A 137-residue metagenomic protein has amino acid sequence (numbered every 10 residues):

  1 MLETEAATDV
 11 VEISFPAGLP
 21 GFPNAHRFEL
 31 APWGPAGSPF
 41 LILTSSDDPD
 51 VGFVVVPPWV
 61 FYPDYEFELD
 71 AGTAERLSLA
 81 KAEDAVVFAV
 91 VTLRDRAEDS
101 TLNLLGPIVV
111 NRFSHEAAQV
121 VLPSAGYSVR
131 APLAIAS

Functional and structural regions predicted by a protein language model:
M1-D64, A82-S137: Long, compositionally biased stretches
Y65-G72: Short beta-strand-centered segments at strand-helix junctions
E75-A80: Structured, beta-strand-rich domain cores that present glycine/charged loop surfaces used to bind extended ligands
